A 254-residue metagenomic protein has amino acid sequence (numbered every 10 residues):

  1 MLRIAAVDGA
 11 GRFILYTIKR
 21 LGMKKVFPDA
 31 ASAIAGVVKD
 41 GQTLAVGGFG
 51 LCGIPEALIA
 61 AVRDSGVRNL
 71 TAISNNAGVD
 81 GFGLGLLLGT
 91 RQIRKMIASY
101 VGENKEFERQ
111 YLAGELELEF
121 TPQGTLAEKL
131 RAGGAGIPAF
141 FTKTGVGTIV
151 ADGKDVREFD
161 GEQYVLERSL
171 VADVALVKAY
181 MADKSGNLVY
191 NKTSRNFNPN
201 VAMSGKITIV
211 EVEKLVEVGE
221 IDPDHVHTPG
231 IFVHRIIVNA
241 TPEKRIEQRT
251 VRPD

Functional and structural regions predicted by a protein language model:
M1-G22: N-terminal amphipathic/basic-hydrophobic helices that include classical n-h-c signal peptides and signal-anchor
T17-D254: Conserved alpha/beta enzyme-core scaffold
